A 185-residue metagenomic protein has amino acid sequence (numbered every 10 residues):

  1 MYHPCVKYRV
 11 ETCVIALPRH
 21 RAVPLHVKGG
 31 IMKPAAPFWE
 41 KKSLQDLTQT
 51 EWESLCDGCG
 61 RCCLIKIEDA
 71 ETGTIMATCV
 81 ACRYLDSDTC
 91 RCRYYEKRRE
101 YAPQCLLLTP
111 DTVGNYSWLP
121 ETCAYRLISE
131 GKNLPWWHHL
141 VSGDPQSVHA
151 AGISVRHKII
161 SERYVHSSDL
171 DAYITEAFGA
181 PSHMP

Functional and structural regions predicted by a protein language model:
Y8: Cationic, low-complexity basic patches in intrinsically disordered or flexible, solvent-exposed regions
H20-I31: Short, Lys/Arg-enriched N-terminal segments with co-localized hydrophobic residues within the first ~10-30 amino acids
M32-G58, I67-P185: Short loop/turn segments that flank or connect secondary-structure elements
